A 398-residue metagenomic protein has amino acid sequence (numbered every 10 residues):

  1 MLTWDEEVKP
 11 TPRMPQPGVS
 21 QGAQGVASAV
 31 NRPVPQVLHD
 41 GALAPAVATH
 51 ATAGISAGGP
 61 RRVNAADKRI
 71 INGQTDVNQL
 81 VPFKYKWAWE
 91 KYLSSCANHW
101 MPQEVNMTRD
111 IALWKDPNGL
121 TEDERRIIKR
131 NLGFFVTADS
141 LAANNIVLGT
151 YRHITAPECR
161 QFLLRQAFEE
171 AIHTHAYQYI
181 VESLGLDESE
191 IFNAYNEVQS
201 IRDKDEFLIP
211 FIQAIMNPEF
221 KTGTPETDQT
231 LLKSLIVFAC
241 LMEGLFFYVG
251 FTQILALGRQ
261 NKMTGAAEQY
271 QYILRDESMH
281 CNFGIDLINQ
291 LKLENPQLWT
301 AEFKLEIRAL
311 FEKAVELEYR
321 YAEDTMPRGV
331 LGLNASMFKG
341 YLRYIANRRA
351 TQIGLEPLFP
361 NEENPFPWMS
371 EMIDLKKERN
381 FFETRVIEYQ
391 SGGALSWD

Functional and structural regions predicted by a protein language model:
M1, D5-V47: N-terminal intrinsically disordered, low-complexity tails
M14-P15, K91, L293: N-terminal low-complexity, intrinsically disordered patches enriched in charged
D40-P60, E124-R126: Membrane-interacting alpha-helical segments
T52, S56-W114: Amphipathic alpha-helical packing elements
L80, G119, H153-I154: Short, conserved sequence motifs enriched in acidic/basic residues, glycine, and aromatics that mark functional "hot
E104-N106, P117, D205, L305: Short alpha-helix boundary/capping motifs
L113-T121, P357-L358: Short, intrinsically disordered, charge-balanced linker/junction segments flanking boundaries in proteins
D123-D398: Non-heme di-metal
